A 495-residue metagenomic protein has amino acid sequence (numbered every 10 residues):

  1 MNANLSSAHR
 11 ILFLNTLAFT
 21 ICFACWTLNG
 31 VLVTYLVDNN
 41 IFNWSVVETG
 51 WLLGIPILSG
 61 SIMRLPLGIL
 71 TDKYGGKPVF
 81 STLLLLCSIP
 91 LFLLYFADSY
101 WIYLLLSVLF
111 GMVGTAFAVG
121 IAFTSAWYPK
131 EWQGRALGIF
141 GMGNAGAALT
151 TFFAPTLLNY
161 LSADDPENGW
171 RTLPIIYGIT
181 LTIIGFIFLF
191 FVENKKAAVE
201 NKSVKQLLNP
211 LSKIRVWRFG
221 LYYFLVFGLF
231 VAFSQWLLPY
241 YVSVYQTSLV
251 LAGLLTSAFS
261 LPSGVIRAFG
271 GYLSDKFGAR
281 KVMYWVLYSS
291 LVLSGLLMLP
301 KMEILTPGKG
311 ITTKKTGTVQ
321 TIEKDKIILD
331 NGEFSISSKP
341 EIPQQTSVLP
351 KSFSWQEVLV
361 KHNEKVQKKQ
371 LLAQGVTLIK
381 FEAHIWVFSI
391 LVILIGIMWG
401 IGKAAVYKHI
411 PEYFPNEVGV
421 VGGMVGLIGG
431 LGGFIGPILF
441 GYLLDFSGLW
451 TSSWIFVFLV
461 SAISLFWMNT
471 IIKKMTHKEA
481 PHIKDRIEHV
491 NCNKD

Functional and structural regions predicted by a protein language model:
R10-D38, T151, F233-L238, G436: Extracytoplasmic
N29-V33, R215-G264, M298-K301, K403: Extracytoplasmic gate region of multi-pass secondary transporters
I62-Y100: Conserved MFS/SLC helix-loop-helix module at the cytosolic interface between two early adjacent transmembrane helices
K73-L83, D275-Y288: Cytoplasmic membrane-interface "Motif A"-like loop-to-helix N-cap segments of 12-TM Major Facilitator Superfamily
L85-D98, S289-L305, L378-F381: C-terminal ends and interior cores of transmembrane alpha-helices in multi-pass membrane transporters/permeases
L106-G143: Cytoplasmic helix-loop-helix junction between adjacent transmembrane helices in 12-TM secondary transporters
G134-L158, G426-G436: Glycine-rich segments within core transmembrane alpha-helices of 12-TM secondary carriers
G178-A198, S464-I472: C-terminal membrane-cytosol helix-exit motif in multi-pass small-molecule transporters
